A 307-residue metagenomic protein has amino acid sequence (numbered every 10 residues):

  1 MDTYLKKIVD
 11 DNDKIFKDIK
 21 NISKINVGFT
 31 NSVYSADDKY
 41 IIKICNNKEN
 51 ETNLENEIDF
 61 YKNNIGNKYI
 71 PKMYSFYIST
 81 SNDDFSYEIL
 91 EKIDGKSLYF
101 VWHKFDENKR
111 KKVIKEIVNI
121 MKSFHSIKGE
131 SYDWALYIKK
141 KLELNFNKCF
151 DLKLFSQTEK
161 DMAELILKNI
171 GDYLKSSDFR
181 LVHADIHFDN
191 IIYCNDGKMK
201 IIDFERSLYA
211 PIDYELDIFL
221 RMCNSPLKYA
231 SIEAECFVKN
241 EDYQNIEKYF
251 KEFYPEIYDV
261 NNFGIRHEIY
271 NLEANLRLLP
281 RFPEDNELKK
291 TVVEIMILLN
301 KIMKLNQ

Functional and structural regions predicted by a protein language model:
M1-K14, K290-Q307: Regulatory N- and C-terminal appendages and interdomain linkers associated with kinase/kinase-like NTP transferase
D2-F16, I78, R110, K115 (+3 more regions): An alpha-helical support segment within catalytic cores of ATP-dependent transferases
F16-K24: Conserved N-terminal boundary motif of the eukaryotic protein kinase catalytic domain
S23-D133: ATP-binding pocket architecture of kinase catalytic cores
N26, S32-A36, I42, L165-Y214: Active-site acidic catalytic loop and adjacent metal/ATP-binding pocket of ATP-dependent phosphoryl transfer enzymes
D37-Y40, I65-I70, D196-G197, R221-N224 (+2 more regions): Short glycine/proline-enriched coil/turn segments at helix->beta-strand junctions
N47, S79, L90-F105, N147-C149 (+1 more regions): A glycine-centered beta->alpha junction motif in the catalytic cores of kinase/phosphotransferase enzymes
L216-Y258, N271-L288: Active-site activation/catalytic loop segments of kinase-like enzymes and analogous catalytic loops in related
